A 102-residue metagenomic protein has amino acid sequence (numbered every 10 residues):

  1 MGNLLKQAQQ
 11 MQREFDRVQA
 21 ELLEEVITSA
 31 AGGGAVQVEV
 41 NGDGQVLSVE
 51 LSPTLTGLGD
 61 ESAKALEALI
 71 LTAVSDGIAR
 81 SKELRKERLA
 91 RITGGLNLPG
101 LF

Functional and structural regions predicted by a protein language model:
M1-L23, T28, R80-F102: Long amphipathic alpha-helical segments used for membrane anchoring, targeting, substrate engagement, or oligomerization
A8, G44, I70: Residue-level signature of catalytic and energy-coupling elements of molecular machines, predominantly ATP/GTP-dependent
A31-L47: N-terminal intrinsically disordered, cationic/polar leader segments that include organellar targeting peptides
V49-L51: Beta-strand-dense domains in secreted/periplasmic systems and polymorphic toxin scaffolds
P53-T56: A short acidic/small-residue loop/turn micro-motif
K64-A68: A short, well-structured alpha-helical segment
L69, A73-L84: Stable alpha-helical structural segments in soluble proteins, enriched in small hydrophobic residues
